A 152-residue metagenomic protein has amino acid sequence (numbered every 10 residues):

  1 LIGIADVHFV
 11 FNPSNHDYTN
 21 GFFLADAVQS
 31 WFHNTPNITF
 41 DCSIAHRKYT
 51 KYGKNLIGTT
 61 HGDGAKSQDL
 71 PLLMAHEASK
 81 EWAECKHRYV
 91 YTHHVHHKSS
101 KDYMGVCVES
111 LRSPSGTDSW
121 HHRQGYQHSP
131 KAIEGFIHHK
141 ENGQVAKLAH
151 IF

Functional and structural regions predicted by a protein language model:
L1-I38: Core catalytic region of metal-dependent phosphoesterases/phosphodiesterases, especially metallo-beta-lactamase-like
V28-H46, K51-F152: Conserved beta-sheet core of the metallophosphoesterase superfamily
